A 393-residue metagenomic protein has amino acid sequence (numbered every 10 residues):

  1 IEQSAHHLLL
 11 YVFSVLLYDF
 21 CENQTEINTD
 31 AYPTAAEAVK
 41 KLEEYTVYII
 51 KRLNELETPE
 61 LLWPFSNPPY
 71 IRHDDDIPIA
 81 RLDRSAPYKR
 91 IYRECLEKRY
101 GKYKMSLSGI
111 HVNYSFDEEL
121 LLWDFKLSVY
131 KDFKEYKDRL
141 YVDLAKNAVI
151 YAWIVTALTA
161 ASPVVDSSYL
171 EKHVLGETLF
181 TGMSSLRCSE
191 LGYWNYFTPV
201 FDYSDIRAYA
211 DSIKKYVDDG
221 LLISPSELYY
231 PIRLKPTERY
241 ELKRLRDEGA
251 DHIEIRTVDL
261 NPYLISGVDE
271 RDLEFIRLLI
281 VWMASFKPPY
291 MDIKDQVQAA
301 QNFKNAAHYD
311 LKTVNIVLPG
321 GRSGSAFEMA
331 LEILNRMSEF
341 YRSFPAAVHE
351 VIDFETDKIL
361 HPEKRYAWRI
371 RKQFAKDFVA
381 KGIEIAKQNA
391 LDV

Functional and structural regions predicted by a protein language model:
E2-R84, S204, Y209-D211, D218-D219: Active-site acidic/histidine clusters and adjacent loop/turn architecture that either coordinate catalytic ions
Y18-A35, P59-P64, S106-S115, E248-P262: Glycine-rich, often proline-containing surface loops adjacent to acidic residues and nearby aromatics that form
Y45-Y48, R52, N147, Y151 (+7 more regions): Generic, well-ordered alpha-helical scaffold segments in large soluble proteins
V47-Y48, L96-E97, N389-D392: Glycine-rich, low-complexity intrinsically disordered segments
K51-E60, Y103-S106, D117-W123, I154 (+1 more regions): Secondary-structure boundary elements
I71, L82-K102, S106, N113-A250 (+2 more regions): Loop-rich catalytic cores of soluble enzymes, especially ATP-dependent carboxylate-amine ligases and other
D218-G320: Long, well-ordered mid-to-C-terminal structural blocks that present hydrophobic/aromatic surfaces
Q298-V393: Cationic, histidine-enriched alpha-helical/coil surfaces that engage anionic ligands
